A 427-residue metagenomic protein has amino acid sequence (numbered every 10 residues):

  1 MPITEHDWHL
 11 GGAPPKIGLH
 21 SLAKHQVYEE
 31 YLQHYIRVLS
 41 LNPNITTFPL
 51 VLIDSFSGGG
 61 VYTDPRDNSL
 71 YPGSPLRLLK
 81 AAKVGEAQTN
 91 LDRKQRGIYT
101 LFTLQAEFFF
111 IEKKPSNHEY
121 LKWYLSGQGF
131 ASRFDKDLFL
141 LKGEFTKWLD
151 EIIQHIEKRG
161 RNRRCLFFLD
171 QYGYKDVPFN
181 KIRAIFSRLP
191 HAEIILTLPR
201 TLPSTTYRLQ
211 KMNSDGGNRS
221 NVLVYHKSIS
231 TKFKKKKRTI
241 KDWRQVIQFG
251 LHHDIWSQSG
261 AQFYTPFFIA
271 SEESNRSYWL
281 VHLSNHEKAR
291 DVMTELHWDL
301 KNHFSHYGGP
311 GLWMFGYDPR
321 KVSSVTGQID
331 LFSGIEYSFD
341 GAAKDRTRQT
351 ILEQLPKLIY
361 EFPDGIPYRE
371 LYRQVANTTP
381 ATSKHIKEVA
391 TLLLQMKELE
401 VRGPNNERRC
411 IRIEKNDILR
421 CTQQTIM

Functional and structural regions predicted by a protein language model:
M1-H25: Basic, amphipathic N-terminal segments that precede the first structured/catalytic domain
P14, Q33-E151, A381-L392: SAM cofactor-binding core of SAM-dependent methyltransferases, primarily the Rossmann-like beta-alpha-beta module
W148-G160, R183: Short amphipathic alpha-helix with an adjacent loop that forms part of the alpha/beta core around
R164-D176: A short SAM/SAH-binding and catalytic strip from SAM-dependent methyltransferases
Y174-A184: A short, conserved alpha-helix within the catalytic core of class I
P190-L202: Conserved beta-strand signature within the Rossmann-like core of class I S-adenosyl-L-methionine
M212-E272: A conserved mid-domain beta-alpha-beta active-site/ligand-binding segment of alpha/beta enzyme cores
E295-M427: C-terminal target-recognition/interaction regions appended to catalytic cores
